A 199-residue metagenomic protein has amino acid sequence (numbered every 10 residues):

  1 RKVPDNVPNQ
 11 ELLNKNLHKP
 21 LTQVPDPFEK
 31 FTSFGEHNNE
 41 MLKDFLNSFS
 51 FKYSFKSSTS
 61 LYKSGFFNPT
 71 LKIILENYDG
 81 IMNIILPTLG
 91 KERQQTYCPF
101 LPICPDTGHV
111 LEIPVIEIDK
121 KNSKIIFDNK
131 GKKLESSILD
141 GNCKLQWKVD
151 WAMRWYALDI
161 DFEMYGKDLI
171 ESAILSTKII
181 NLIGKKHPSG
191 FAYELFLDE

Functional and structural regions predicted by a protein language model:
R1-M82, S176-T177, I183: N-terminal Rossmann-like or analogous alpha/beta NTP/dinucleotide-binding catalytic cores that position adenine
N77-G80, P87-E199: Alpha-helical recognition segments enriched in aromatics with Gly/Pro capping that present substrate-recognition
